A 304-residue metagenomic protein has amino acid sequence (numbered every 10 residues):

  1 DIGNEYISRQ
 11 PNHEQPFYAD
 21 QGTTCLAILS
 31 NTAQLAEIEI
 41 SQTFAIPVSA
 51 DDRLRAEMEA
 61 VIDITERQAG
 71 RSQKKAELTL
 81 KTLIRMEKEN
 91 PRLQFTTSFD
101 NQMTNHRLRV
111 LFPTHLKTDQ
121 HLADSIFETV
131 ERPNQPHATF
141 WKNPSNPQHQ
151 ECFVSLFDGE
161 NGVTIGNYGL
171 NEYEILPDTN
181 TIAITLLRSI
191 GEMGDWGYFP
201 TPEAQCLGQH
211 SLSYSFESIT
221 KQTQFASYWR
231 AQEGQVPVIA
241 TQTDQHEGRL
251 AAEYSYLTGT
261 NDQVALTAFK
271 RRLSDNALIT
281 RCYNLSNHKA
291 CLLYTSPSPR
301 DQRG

Functional and structural regions predicted by a protein language model:
D1-S296, R300: Terminal accessory/anchoring regions of large secretory-pathway or extracellular enzymes
